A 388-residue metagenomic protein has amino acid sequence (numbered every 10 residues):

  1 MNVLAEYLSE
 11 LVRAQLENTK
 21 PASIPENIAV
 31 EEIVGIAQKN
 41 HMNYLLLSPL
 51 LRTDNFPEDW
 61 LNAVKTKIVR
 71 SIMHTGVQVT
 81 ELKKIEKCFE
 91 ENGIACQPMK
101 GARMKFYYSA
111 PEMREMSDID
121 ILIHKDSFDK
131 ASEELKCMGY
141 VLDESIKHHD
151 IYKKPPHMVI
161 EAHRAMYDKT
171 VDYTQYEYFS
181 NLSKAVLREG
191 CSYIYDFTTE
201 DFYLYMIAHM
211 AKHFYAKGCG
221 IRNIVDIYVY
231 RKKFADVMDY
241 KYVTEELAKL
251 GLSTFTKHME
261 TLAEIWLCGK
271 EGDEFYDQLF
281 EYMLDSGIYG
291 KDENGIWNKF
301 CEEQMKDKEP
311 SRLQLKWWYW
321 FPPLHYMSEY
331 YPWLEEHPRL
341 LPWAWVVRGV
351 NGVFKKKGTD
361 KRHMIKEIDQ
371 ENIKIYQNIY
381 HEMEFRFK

Functional and structural regions predicted by a protein language model:
M1-S117, I123-K388: Conserved NTP-donor binding/palm subdomain of two-metal-ion nucleotidyltransferases/polymerases, i.e., the charged
